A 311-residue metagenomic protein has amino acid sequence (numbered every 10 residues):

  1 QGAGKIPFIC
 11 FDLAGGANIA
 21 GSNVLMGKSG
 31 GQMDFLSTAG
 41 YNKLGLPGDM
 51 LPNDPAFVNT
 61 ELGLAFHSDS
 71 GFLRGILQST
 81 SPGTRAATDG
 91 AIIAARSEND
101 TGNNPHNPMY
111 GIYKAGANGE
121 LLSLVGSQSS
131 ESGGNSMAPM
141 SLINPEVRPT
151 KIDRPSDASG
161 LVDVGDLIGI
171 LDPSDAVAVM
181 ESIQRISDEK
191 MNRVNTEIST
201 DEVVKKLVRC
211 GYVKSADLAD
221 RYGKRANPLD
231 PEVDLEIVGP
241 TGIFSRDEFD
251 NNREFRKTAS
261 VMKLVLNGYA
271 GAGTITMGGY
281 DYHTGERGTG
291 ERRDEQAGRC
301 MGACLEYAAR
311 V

Functional and structural regions predicted by a protein language model:
Q1-G2, V24-K28, G126-G134, N144-I152 (+11 more regions): Soluble secreted/lumenal catalytic domains with histidine-centered metal-binding or acid-base catalytic motifs
Q1-S70, G75-A91, N99-T101: Intrinsic-disorder/low-complexity recognition with aromatic hotspots
F11-A14, A95-S97, I275-Y280: Short loop/turn segments at strand-loop or loop-helix junctions that form parts of catalytic or ligand-binding pockets
N18-I19, R74-R221: A contiguous, mid-domain pocket- or channel-lining segment that forms the substrate-recognition surface
I19-K28, G102-N107, T276, G285-G288: Short, solvent-exposed loop/turn and secondary-structure capping segments
T38-L46, L122-Q128, C304-Y307: Short C-terminal domain-edge/linker segments immediately following a structured domain
P47-V58, S132-S141, V311: Noncatalytic linker/hinge segments flanking ATPase motor cores
S187-R310: Anion-binding catalytic surfaces of enzymes that hydrolyze or transfer phosphate/sulfate esters
